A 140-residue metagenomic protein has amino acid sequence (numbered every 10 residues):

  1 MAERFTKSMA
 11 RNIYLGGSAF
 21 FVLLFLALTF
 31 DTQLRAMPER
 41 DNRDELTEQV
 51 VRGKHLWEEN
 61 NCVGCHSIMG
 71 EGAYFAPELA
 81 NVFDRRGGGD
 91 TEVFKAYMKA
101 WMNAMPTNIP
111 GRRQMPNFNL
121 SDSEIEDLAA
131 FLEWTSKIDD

Functional and structural regions predicted by a protein language model:
M1-L46, F131-D140: Post-cleavage N-terminal segment of exported redox proteins
F25, V51, K99-A100: Short, flexible segments with low predicted structural confidence
Q33-E58, D84-G87: Electrostatic cytochrome c docking/interface patches
R40, D44, H66, P116-N119: Short N-terminal micro-motifs specific to bacterial/archaeal maturation and metal-cluster initiation sites
Q49, E58-G64, M69-G70, E124: Short pre-active-site segment immediately N-terminal to redox-active cysteine/selenocysteine motifs in thiol-based
H55, M69, A73, N81-I138: Extracytoplasmic electron-transfer domains, predominantly the class I c-type cytochrome c fold
